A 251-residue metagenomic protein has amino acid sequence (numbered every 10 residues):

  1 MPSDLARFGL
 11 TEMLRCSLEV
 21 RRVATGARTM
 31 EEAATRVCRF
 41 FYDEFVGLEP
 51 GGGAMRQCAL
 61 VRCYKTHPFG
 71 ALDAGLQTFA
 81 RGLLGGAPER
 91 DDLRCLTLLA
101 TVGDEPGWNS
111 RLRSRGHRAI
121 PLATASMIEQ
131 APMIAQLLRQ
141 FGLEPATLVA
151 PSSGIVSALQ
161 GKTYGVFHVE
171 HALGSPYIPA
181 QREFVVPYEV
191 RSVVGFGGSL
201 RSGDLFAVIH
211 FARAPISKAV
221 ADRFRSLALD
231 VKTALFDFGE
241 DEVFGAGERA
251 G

Functional and structural regions predicted by a protein language model:
M1-Y164, R213-G251: Intrinsically disordered, low-complexity terminal regulatory regions
L10-L14, L18, K162, L173-S175 (+3 more regions): Residue-level signal for well-ordered alpha-helical segments
V23-E31, H171, F184, Y188 (+3 more regions): Short, charged/polar micro-motifs that form catalytic or ligand-binding hotspots
R56-C58, V185-V186, V190, D204: A broad structural signal for short, well-ordered beta-strand segments within beta-sheet-rich domains
Y64, F167-E170, S199: Residues in well-ordered beta-strands of folded domains
I155-E189: Signal-transducing coupling segments at domain and membrane junctions
S192-G198: Short hydrophobic beta-strand micro-motif common in sensory/regulatory domains
G198-R213: Sensory-domain boundary capping and coupling elements
